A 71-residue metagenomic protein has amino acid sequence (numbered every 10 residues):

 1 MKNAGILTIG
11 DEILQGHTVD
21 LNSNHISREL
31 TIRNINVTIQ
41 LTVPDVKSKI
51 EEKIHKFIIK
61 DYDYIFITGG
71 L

Functional and structural regions predicted by a protein language model:
M1-L71: Non-catalytic beta/alpha edge segments that cap or flank active sites
